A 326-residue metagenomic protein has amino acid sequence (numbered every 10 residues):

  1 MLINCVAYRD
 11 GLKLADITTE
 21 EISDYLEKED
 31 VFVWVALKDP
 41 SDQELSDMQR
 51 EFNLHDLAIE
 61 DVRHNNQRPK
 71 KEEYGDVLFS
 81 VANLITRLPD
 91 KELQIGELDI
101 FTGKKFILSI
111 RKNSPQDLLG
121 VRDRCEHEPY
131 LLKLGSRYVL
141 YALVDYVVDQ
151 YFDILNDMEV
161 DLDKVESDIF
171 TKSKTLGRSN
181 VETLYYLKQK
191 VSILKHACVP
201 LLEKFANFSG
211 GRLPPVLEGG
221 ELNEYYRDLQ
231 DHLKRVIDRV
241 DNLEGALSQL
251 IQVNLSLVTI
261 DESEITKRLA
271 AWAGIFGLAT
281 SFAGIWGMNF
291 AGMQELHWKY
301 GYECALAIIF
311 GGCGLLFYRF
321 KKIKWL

Functional and structural regions predicted by a protein language model:
M1-G219, E224-N242, E295-H297, W325-L326: Peripheral, non-transmembrane regulatory/ligand-interaction domains of membrane transport proteins
N53, D231-L326: Hydrophobic alpha-helical transmembrane segments and their immediately adjacent juxtamembrane loops
